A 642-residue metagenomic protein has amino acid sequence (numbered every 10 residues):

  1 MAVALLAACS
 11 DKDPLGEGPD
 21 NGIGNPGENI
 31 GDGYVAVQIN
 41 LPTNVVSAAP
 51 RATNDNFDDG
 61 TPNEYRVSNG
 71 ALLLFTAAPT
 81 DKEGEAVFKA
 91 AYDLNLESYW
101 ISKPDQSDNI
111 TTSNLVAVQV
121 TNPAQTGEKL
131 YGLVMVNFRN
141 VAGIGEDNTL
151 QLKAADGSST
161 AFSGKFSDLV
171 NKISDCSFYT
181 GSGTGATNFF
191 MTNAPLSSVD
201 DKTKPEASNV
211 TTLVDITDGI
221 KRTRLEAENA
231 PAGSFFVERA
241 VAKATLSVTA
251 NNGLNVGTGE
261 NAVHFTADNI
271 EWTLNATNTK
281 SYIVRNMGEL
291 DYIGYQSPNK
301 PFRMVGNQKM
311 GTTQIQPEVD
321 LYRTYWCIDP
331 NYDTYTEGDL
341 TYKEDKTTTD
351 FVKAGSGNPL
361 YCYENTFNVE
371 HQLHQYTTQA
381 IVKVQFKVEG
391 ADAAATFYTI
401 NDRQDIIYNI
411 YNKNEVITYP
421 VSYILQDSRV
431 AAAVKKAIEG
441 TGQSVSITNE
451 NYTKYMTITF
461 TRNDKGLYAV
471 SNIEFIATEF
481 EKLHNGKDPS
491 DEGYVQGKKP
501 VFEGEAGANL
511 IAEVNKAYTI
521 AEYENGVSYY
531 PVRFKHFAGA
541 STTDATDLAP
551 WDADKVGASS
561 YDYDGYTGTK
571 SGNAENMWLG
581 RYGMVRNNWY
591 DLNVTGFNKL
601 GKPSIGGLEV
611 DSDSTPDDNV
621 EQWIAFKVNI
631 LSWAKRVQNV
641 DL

Functional and structural regions predicted by a protein language model:
M1-A4: Bacterial N-terminal signal peptides
L6-L642: Sec-type signal peptide cleavage vicinity
